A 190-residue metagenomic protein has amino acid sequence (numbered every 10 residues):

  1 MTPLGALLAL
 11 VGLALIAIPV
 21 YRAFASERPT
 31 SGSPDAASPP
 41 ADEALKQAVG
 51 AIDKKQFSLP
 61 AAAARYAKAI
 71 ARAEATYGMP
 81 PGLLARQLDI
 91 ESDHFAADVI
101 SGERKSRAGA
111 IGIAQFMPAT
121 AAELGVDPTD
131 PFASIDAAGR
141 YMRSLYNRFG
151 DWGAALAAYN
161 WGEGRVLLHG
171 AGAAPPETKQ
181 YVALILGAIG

Functional and structural regions predicted by a protein language model:
M1-P29: Single-pass alpha-helical membrane anchors
I18, D42, G82-L83: General helical secondary-structure elements
A25-A44: Ser/Thr/Pro/Gly-rich low-complexity linker/stalk segments immediately outside membranes or between
G32, G50-G190: Catalytic glycan-binding domains that act on GlcNAc-containing polysaccharides
